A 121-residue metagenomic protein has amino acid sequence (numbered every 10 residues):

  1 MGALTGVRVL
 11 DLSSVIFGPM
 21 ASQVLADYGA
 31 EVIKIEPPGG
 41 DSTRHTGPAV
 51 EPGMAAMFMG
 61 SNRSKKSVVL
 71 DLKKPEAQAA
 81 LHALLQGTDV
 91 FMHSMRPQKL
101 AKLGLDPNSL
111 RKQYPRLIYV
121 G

Functional and structural regions predicted by a protein language model:
M1-G121: N-terminal helix-loop segment corresponding to the beta1-alpha1 unit of nucleotide/adenylate-binding folds
